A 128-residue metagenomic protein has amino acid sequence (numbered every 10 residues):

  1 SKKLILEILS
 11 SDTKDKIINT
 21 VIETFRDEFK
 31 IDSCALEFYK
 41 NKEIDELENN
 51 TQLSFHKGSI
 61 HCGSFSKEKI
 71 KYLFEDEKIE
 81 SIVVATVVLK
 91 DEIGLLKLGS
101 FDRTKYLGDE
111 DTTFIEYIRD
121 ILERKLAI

Functional and structural regions predicted by a protein language model:
S1-E7: Signal-transmission linkers at sensory-effector interfaces
S11-N49: Helix-loop-beta substructure at the N-terminus of cytosolic sensory domains that couple signal/ligand detection
K42-G63: Allosteric regulatory "coupling" segments in signal-transduction proteins
G58-I79: Signal-transducing coupling segments at domain and membrane junctions
E80-V88: Short hydrophobic beta-strand micro-motif common in sensory/regulatory domains
V87-L96: Short hydrophobic/glycine-rich mini-motifs in sensory/regulatory modules that couple input to downstream signaling
S100-E116, K125-I128: Regulatory loop-to-helix N-cap segments in sensory/regulatory domains that couple ligand/signal detection
